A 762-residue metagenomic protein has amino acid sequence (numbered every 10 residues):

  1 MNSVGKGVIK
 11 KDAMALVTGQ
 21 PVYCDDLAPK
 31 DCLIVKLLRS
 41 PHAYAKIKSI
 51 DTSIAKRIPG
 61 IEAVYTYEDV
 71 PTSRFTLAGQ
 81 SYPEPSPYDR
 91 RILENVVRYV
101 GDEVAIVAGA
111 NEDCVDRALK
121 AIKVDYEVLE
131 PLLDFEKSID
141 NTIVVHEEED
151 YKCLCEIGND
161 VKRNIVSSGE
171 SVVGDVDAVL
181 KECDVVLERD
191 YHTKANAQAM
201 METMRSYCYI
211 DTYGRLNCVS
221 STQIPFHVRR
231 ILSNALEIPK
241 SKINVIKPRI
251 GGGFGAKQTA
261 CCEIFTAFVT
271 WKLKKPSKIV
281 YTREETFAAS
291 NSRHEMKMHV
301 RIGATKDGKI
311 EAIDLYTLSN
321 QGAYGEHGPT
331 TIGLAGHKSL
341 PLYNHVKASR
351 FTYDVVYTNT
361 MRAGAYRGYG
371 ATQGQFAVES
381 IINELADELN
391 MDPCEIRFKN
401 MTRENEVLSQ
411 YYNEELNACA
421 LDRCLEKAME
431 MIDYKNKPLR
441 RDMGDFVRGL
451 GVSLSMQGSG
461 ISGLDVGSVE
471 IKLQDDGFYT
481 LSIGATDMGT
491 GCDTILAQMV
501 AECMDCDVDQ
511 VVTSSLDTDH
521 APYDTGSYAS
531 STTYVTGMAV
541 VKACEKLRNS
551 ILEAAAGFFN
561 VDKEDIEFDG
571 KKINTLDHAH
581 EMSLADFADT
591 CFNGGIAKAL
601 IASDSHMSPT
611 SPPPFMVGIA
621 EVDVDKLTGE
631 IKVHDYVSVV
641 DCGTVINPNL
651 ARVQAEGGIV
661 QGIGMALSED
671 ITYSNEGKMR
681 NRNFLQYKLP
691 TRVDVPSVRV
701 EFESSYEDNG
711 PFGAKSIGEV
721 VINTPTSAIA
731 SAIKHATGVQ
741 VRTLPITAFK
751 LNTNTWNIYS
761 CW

Functional and structural regions predicted by a protein language model:
M1-G158, V186, K272: Flexible, low-hydrophobicity surface segments
K6, D12-A15, Y82-P83, P87 (+6 more regions): Glycine-rich loop/linker segments at domain edges
Y67-E68, E237-K242, K272-S277, K306 (+3 more regions): C-terminal catalytic domains of large/alpha subunits in multi-subunit enzymes
R74-G79, A118-A121, R229-I231, F254-A260 (+11 more regions): Short acidic, glycine/serine/threonine-rich loops at helix termini
N95-V96, P239-K242, I246-K247, W271-T282 (+1 more regions): Conserved catalytic cysteine-centered active-site region of acyl-thioester-dependent Claisen-condensing enzymes
V145-L236, M401-F478, R680-D694, R699-E701: Helix-loop-helix junctions that connect adjacent transmembrane helices in secondary transporters/permeases, recognized
R230, G251-K274, K278-I279, C492-V500: Thiamine diphosphate
